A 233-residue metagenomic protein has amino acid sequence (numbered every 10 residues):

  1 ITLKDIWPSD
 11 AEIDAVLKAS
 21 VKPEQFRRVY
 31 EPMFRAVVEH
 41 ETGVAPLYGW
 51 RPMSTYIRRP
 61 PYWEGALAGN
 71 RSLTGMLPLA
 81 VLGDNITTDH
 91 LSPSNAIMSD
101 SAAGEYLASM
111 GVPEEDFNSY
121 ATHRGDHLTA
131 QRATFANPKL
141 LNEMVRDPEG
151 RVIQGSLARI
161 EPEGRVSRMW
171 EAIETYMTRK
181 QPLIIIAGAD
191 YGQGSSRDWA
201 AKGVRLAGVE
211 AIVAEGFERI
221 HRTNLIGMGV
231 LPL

Functional and structural regions predicted by a protein language model:
I1-L233: Fe-S-dependent hydro-lyases/dehydratases of central metabolism
